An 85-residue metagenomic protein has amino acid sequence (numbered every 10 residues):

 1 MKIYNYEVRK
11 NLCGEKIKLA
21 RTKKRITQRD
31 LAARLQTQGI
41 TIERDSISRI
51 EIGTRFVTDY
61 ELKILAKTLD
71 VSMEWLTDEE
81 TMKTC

Functional and structural regions predicted by a protein language model:
M1-K24: A short, Lys/Arg-rich alpha-helix, primarily the initiator
K2-V8, K67, E74-C85: Short, charged recognition helix plus adjacent turn of helix-turn-helix-like nucleic-acid-binding domains
I17, Q28, R44, D59-L62: Helix-turn-helix DNA-binding elements, focusing on the entry/boundary residues of the two helices that contact DNA
T22, Q36-T37, I52, T81: Residue-level detection of the helix-turn-helix DNA-binding "recognition helix"
R25-R49: Short alpha-helical DNA-recognition segment
T54, T58-W75: DNA major-groove recognition helix of helix-turn-helix/homeodomain DNA-binding modules
